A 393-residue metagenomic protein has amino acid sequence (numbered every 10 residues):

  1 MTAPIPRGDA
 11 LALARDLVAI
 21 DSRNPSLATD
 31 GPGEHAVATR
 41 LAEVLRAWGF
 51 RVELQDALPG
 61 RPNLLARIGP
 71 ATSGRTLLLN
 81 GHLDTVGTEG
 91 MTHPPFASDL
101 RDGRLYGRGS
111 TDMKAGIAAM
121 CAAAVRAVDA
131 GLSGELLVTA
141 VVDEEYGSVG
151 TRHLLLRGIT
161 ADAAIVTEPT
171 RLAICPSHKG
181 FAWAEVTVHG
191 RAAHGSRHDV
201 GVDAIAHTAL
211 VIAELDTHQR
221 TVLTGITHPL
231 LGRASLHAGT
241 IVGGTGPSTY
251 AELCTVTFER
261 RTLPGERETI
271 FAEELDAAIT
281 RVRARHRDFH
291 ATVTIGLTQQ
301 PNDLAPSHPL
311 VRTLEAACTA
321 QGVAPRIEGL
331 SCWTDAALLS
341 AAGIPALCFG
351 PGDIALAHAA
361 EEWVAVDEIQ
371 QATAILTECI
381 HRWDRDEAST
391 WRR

Functional and structural regions predicted by a protein language model:
T2-I5, P176, E185-R393: Metal-dependent amide/peptide-bond hydrolase catalytic core, centered on the "pita-bread" metallohydrolase fold
T2-R108, D129-L132, D353: Acidic/His- and Gly-rich active-site-bordering loop/insert found across diverse amide/peptide-bond hydrolases
L11, H35-T39, I117, A272-D276 (+1 more regions): Short, surface-exposed alpha-helical segments at coil->helix boundaries
L79, D99-E145, E185-V188, D199-H218 (+2 more regions): Alpha-helical metal-binding/catalytic segments enriched in His/Glu/Asp
N80-G81, T139-V141, I165-E168, T187-H189 (+2 more regions): Short beta-strand segments
M113-W183, W391-R393: Acidic/histidine-rich catalytic neighborhood of metal-dependent amide-processing enzymes
